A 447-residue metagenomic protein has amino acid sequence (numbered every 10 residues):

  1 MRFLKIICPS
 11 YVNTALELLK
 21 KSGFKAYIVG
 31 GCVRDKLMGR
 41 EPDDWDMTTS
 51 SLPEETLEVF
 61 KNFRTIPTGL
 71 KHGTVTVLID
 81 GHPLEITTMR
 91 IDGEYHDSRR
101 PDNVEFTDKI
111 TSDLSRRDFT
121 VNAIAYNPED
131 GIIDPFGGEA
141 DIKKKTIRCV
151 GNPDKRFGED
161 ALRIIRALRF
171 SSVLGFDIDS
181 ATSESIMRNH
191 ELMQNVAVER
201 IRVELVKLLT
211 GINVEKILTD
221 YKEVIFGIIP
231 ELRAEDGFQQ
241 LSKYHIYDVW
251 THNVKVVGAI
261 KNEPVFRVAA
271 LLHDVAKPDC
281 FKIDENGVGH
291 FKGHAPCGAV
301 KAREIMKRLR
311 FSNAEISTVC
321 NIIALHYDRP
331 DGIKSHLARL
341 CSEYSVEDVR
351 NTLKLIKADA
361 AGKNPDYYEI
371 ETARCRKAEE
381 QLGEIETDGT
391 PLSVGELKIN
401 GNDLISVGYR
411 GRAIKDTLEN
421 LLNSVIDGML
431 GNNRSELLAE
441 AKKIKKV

Functional and structural regions predicted by a protein language model:
M1-V447: Catalytic cores of the polymerase beta-like nucleotidyltransferase superfamily and closely associated nucleotide
